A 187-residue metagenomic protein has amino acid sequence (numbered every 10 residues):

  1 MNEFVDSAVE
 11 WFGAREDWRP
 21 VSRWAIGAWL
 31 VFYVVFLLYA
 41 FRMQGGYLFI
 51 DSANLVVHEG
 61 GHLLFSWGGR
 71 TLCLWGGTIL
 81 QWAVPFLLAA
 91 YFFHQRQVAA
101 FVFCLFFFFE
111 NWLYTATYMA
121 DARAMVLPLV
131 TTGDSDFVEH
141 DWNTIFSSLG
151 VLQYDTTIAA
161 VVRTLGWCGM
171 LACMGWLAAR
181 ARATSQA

Functional and structural regions predicted by a protein language model:
V5-D6, W11-M43, R70-A187: Metalloprotease/metallohydrolase-associated module, dominated by Zn2+-dependent proteases
R42-S52: Long alpha-helical, hydrophobic tracts
Y47, G68-G69: Short acidic, glycine/proline-rich loop/turn micro-motifs
I50, N54-L55, C73: Active-site alpha-helix of zinc metalloproteases
N54-S66, G77: Active-site recognition of the HExxH zinc-binding catalytic motif
